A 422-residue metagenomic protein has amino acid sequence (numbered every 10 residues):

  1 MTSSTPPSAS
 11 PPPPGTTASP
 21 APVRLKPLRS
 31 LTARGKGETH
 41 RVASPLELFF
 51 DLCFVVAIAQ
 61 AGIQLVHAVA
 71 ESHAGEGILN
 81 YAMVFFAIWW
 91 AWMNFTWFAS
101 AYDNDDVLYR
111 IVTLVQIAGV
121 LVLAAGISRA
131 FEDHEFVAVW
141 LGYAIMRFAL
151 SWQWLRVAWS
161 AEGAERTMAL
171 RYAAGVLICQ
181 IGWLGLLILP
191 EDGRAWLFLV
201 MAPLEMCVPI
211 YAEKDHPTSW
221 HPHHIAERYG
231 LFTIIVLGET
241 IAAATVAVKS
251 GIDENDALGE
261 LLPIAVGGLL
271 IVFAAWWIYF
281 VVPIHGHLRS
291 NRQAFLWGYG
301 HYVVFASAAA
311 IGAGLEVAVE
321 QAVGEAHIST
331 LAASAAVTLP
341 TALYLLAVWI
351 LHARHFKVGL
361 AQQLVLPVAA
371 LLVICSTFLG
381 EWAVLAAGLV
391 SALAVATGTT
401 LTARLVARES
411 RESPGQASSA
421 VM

Functional and structural regions predicted by a protein language model:
M1-P11: N-terminal acidic, proline/glycine-rich, low-complexity intrinsically disordered segments
G15-F49, C53, Y81-I111, A118-A130 (+4 more regions): Predominantly late transmembrane helices and immediately cytosolic-facing juxtamembrane segments
L52-H67, S376-T377: Alpha-helical transmembrane segments of multi-pass membrane proteins
G62-G77, S100, R129: Short, hydrophobic transmembrane alpha-helix segments
D192-L197, G380-S391: Loop-to-transmembrane alpha-helix initiation sites
